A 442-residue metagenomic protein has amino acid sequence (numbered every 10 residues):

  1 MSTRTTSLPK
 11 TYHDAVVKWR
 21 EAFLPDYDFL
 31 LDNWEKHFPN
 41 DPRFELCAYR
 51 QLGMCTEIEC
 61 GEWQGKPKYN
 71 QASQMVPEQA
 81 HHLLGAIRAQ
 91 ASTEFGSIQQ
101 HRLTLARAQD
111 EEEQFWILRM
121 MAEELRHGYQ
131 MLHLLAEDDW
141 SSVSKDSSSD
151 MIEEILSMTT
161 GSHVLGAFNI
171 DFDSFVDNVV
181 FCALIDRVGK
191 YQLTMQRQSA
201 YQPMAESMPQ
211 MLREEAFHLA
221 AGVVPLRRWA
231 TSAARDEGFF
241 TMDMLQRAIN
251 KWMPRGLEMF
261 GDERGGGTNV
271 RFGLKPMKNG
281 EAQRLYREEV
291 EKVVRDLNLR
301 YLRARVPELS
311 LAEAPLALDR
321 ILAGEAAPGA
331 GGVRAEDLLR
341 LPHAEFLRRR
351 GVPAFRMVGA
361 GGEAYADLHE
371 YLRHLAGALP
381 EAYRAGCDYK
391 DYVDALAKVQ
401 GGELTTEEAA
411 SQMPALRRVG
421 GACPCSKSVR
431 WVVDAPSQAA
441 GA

Functional and structural regions predicted by a protein language model:
M1-E112, E137-F172, L257-A442: Terminal targeting/low-complexity segments that flank the catalytic cores of oxidoreductases
I87, I117, V179, M208 (+3 more regions): Hydrophobic packing residues in well-ordered alpha-helices of helical domains and bundles
Q90-I98, M120-L135, E153-M158, C182-G189 (+3 more regions): Alpha-helical transition-metal enzyme core signature, strongest for iron centers
L103-F115, D138, Y191-Q210, V224-M244 (+2 more regions): Inter-helical turn/loop segments and adjacent helix faces that build the functional surface of alpha-helical bundle
D110-E113, R119-D150, V164-A167, F172 (+2 more regions): Helix-rich catalytic cores of soluble enzyme domains
M121, L125, F239, G280-R287: Generic detection of long, well-ordered alpha-helical segments
G238-E258: Intrinsically disordered, low-complexity basic tails/linkers immediately adjacent to helix-turn-helix/homeobox/MYB/SANT
